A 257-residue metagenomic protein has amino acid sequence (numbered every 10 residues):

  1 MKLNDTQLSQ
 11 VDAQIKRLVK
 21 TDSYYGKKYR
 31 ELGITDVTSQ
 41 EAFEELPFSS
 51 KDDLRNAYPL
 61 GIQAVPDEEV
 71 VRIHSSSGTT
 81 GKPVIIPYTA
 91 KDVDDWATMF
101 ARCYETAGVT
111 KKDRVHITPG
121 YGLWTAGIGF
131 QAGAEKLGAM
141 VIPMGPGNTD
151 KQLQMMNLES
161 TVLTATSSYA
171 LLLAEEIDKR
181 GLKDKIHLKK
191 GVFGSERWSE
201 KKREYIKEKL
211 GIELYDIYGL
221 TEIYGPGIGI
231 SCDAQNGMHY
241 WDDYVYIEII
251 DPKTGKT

Functional and structural regions predicted by a protein language model:
M1-R17, S23, L137-T257: Active-site glycine/GP-rich loop and adjacent strand/helix microenvironment that borders small-molecule binding pockets
M1-S75, T80-T98, R102-T106, I186: Nucleotide 5′-phosphate-binding alpha/beta core
V70, V93, G120-G122, S168-Y169: Short glycine-enriched loops at secondary-structure junctions
T80-P83, G122, T221: Gly/Ser/Thr-rich beta-alpha loop segments that engage phosphate groups in nucleotides
G81-D95, Q131-V141, S160-T164: Acidic/glycine-enriched edge-of-secondary-structure segments
I85-T89, V109, A126-G129, A174: Short, conserved acidic/polar surface loops in the N-terminal third of protein domains
E105-A139: Conserved AMP-binding loop of ANL adenylate-forming enzymes
